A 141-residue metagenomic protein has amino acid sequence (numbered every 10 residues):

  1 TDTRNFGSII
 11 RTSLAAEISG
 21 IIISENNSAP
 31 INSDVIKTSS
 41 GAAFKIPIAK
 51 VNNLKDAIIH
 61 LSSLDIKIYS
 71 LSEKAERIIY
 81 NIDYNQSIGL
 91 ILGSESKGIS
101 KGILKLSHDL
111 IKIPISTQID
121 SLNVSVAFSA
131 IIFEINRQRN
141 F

Functional and structural regions predicted by a protein language model:
T1-F141: Post-transcriptional modification and biogenesis factors for structured RNAs of the translation apparatus
